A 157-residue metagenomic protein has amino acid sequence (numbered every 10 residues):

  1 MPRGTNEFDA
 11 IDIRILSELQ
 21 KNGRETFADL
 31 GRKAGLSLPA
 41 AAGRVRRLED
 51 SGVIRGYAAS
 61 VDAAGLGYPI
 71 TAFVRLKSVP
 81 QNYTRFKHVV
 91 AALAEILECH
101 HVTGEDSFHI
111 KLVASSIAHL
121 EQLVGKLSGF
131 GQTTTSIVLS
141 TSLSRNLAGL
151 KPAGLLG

Functional and structural regions predicted by a protein language model:
M1-G157: A compositional/biophysical signature of low hydrophobicity enriched in polar/charged and small residues
